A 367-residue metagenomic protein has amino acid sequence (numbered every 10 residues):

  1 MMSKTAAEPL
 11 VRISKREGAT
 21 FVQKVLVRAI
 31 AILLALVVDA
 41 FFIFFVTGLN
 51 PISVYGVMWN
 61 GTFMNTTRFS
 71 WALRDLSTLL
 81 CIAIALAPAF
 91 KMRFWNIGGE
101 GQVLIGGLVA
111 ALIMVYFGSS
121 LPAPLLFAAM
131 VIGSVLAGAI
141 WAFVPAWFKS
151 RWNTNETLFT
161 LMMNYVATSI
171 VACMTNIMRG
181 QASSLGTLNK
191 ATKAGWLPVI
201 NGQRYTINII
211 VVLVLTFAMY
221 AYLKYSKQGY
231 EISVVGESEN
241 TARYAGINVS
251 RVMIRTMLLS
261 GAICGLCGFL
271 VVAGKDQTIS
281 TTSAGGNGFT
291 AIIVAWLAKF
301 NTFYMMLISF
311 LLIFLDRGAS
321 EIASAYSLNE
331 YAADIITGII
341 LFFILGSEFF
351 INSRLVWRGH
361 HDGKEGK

Functional and structural regions predicted by a protein language model:
M1-I32, F41, F45, E237 (+2 more regions): Cytosolic-side transmembrane-helix boundaries in multi-pass membrane proteins
G18-L26, F90-G98, L121-G186, Y225 (+2 more regions): Short loop segments and helix-boundary regions at transmembrane helix junctions of multi-pass inner-membrane proteins
I43-G48, S53, V57, T62-F117 (+4 more regions): Single transmembrane alpha-helix segments in multi-pass membrane proteins
L49-S53, F90-G107, S150-F159, E231 (+4 more regions): Short, non-helical or kinked segments that cap or interrupt transmembrane helices
T66, E156-Y225, T278, A332 (+2 more regions): Transmembrane helix-bundle core of multi-pass membrane transporters and related energy-transducing complexes
L76-A87, L108, A139-I140, M162-Y165 (+4 more regions): Hydrophobic alpha-helical segments embedded in the membrane of multi-pass proteins
N201-T278, T302-F303: Helix-loop-helix "hairpin" substructures at the membrane interface of multi-pass membrane proteins
L258-C264, G268-G338: Transmembrane alpha-helical segments in multi-pass inner-membrane proteins
